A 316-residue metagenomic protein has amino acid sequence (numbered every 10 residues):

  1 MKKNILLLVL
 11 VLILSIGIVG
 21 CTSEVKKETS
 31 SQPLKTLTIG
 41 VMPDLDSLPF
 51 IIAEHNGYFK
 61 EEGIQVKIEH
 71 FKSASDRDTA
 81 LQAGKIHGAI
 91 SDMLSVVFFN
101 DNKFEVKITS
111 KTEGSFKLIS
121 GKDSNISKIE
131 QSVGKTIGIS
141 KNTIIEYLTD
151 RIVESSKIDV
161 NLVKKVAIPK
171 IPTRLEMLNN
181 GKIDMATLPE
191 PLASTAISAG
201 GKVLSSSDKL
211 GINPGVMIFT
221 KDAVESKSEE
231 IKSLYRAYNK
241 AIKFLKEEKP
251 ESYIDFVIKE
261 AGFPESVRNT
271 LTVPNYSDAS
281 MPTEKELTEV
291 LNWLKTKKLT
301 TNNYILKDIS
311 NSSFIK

Functional and structural regions predicted by a protein language model:
M1-I5: Positively charged n-region of N-terminal signal peptides that target proteins for export
V9-G17: Bacterial N-terminal signal peptides
I18-S31: Bacterial lipoprotein signal-peptidase II cleavage site
E28-N161, K165-I168, M177, D184-E190 (+1 more regions): Short, glycine-/small- and polar/acidic-enriched structural segments that line small-molecule recognition paths
E61, G134, L210, Y276-E284 (+1 more regions): Short, solvent-exposed loop/beta-turn-alpha elements that line the ligand-binding surface or hinge of extracytoplasmic
H87, M93-S95, S124, L162-V257: Pocket-lining segment of extracytoplasmic ligand-binding domains
E225-T301: Secondary-structure end/capping motifs
N292-K316: Conserved C-terminal helix/tail region of periplasmic/extracytoplasmic solute-binding proteins
